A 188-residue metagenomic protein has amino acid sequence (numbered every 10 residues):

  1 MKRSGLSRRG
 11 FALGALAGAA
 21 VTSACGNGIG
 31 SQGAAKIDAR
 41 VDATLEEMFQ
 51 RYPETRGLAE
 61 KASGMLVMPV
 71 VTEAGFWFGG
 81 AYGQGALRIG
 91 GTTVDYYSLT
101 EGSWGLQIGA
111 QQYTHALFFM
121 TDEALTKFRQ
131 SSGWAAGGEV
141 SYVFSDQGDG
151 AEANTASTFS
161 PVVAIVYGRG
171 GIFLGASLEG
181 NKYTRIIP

Functional and structural regions predicted by a protein language model:
M1-G18: N-terminal secretory signal peptides and thylakoid transit peptides that target proteins across membranes
G18-A19, Y183: Generic hydrophobic alpha-helical segments
G26-P188: Small-residue-enriched, tightly packed secondary-structure blocks
